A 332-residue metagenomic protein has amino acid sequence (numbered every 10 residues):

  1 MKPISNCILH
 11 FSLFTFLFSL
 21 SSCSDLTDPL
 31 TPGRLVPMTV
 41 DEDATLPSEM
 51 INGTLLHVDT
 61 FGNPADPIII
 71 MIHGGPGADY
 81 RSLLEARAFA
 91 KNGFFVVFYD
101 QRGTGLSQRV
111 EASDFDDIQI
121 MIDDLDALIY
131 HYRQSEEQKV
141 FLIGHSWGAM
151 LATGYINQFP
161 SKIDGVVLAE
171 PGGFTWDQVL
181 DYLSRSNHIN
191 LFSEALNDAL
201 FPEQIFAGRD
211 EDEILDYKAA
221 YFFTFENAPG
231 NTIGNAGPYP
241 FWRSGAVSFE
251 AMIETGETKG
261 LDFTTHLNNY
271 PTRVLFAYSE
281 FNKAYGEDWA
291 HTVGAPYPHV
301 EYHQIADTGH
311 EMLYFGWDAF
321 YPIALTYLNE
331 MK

Functional and structural regions predicted by a protein language model:
G77-R87, D288: The serine-hydrolase catalytic nucleophile loop
A90-R109: Conserved alpha/beta-hydrolase
I120-Q138: Conserved acidic catalytic loop of the alpha/beta-hydrolase fold
E136-D181: Conserved hydrolase catalytic core segment
V166-E203: Flexible "cap/lid" loop of the alpha/beta hydrolase fold
N187, N197-T272: Alpha/beta-hydrolase
N268-N269, V274-I305: Conserved loop-alpha-helix segment in the C-terminal half of the alpha/beta-hydrolase fold that carries the catalytic
T308-D318: Catalytic histidine-centered segment of alpha/beta-hydrolase-like enzymes
